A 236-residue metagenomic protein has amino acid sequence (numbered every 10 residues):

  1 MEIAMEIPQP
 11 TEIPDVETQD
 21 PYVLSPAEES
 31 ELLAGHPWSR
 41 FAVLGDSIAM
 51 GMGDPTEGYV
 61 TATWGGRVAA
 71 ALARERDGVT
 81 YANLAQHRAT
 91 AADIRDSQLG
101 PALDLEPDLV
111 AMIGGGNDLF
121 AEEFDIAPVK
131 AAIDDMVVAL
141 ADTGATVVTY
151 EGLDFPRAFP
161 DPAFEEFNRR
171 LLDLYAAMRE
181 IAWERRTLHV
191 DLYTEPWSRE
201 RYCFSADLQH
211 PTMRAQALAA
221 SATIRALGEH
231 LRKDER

Functional and structural regions predicted by a protein language model:
M1-R40, E180-R185, D207-R236: Conserved catalytic region of serine esterases and O-acyltransferases that act on ester linkages in lipids
I3-H87, L99-E106: Serine-esterase "nucleophile elbow" of acetyl-processing enzymes
T11, T18, T56, T61-T63 (+7 more regions): Residue-identity detector for threonine
D46, A92, Y202: Flexible, active-site-adjacent loop/turn segments at secondary-structure boundaries
G51, T90-D93, D118-A121: Short active-site-adjacent helix-start/loop capping segments
Y59, R88-R95, A127: Acidic-and-aromatic substrate-binding clefts and catalytic sites of carbohydrate-active enzymes
R74, D96-E235: Alpha-helical cap/lid subdomain in secreted, periplasmic, or secretory-pathway luminal O-acyl-processing enzymes
A85, A89, G114-G115: Cell-envelope and extracellular/periplasmic
